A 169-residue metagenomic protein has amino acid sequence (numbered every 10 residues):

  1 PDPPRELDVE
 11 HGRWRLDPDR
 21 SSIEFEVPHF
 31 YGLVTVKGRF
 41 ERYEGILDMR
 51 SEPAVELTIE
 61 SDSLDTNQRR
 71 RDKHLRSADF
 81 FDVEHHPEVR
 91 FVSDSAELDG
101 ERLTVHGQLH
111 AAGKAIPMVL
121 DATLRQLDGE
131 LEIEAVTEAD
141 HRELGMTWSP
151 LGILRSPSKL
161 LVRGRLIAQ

Functional and structural regions predicted by a protein language model:
P1-Q169: Low-complexity, acidic/polar, glycine-enriched regions of mature
